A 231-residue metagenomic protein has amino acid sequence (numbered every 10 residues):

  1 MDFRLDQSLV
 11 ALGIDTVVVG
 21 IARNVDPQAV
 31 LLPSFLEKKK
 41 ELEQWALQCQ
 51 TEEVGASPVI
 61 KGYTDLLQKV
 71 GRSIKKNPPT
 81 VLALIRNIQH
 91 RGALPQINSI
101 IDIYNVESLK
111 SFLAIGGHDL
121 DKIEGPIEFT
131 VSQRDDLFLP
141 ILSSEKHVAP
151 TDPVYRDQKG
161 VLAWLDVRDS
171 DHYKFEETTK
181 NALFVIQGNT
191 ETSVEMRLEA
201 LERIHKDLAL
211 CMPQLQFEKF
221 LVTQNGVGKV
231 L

Functional and structural regions predicted by a protein language model:
M1-L231: Charge-biased, low-complexity intrinsically disordered regions
